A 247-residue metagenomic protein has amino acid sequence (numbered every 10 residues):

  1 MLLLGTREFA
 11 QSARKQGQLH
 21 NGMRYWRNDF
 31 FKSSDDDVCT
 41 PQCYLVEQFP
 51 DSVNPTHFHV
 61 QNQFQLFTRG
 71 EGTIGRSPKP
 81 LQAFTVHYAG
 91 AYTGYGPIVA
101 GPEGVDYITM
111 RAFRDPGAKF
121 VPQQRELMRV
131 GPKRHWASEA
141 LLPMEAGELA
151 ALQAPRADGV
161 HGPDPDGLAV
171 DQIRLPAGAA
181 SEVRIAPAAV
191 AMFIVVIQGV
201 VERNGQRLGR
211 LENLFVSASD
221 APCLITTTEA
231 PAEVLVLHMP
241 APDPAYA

Functional and structural regions predicted by a protein language model:
M1-V38, A118-A169: A short, N-terminal "cap"/entry segment at the start of jelly-roll beta-barrel domains of the cupin/DSBH fold
A13-L66, E71: Active-site region of the double-stranded beta-helix
P50, H59-R76, V183-N204: Glycine- and acidic-residue-biased ligand/ion/polar-headgroup-sensing regions
T73-L81, T85-V121: Contiguous mid-protein beta-loop-alpha structural module that forms a pocket-lining wall or clamp of enzyme active
G75-G94, E202-P222: Short acidic-glycine-tyrosine-enriched beta hairpin
A100-E145, E229-A247: Double-stranded beta-helix
D164-A169, P176-I185: Regulatory nucleotide-sensing modules
V190-Q198, Q206-A247: C-terminal functional regions that serve as terminal interaction/effector modules
